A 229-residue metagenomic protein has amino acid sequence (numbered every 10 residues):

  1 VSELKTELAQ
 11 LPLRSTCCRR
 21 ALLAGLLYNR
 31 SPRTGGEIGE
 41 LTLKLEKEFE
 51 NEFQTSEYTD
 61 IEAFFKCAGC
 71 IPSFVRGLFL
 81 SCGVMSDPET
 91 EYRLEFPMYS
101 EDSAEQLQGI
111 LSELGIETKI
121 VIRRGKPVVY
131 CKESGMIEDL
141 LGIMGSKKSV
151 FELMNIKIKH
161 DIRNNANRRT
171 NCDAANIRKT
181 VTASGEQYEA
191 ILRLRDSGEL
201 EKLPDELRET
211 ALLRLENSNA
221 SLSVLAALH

Functional and structural regions predicted by a protein language model:
V1-F49: N-terminal, positively charged regions that mediate nucleic acid binding
V1-L4, R19, L41, L45 (+4 more regions): Alpha-helical structural motif
E3-L4, M85, E89, T118 (+4 more regions): A generic structural signal for ordered alpha-helices
K5-Q10, D60-A68, F96, K148 (+2 more regions): Short, mixed-charge, low-aromatic patches
P12-R20, A63-I71, E201-D205: Structural motif
L23-L26, V75-S81, R208-L212: Contiguous, well-ordered alpha-helical segments that form the cores/surfaces of helical PPI scaffolds
R30, G35-G39, L43-M154: DNA-contacting interfaces and partner/effector-binding or oligomerization modules in DNA-centric proteins
G145-L228: Extended mid-to-C-terminal alpha-helical interaction segments
